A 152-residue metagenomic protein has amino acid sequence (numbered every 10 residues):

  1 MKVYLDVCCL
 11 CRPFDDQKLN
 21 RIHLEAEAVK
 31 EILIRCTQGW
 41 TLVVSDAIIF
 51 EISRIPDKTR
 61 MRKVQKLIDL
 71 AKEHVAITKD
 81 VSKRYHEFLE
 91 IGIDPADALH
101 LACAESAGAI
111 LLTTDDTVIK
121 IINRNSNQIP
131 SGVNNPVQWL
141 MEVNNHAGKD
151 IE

Functional and structural regions predicted by a protein language model:
K2, N20-A26, I34, E105-S106 (+2 more regions): Acidic, PIN/NYN-like endoribonuclease modules and their adjacent C-terminal/linker elements
Y4-D57, D69, E73-H74, P136-V137 (+1 more regions): PIN/NYN-family metal-dependent endoribonuclease catalytic core
D16, I55, F88, R124-N125: Residue-level signal for well-ordered alpha-helical positions
V29-L33, V64-Q65, H100-L101: Short amphipathic alpha-helical segments and helix-helix/interface helices
V43-V44, A96, L112, P130: A local structural micro-motif
I52-I55, R84-F88, E142-A147: Short, solvent-exposed polar/charged micro-motifs at secondary-structure junctions
K58-L67, I121-S126: Short, aromatic/basic amphipathic alpha-helical patches
K72-R124, D150-E152: Active-site neighborhoods of divalent-metal-dependent phosphate/nucleic-acid chemistry enzymes
